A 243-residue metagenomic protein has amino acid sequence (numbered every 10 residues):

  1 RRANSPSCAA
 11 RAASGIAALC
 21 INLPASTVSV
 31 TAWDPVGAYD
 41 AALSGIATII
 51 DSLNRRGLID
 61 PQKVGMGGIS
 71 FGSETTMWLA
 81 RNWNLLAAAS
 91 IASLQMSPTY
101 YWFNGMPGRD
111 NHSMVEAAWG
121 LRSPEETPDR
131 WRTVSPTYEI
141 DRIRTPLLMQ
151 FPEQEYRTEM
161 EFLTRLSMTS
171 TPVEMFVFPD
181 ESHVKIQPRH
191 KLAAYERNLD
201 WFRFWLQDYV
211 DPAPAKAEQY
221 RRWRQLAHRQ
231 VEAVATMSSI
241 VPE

Functional and structural regions predicted by a protein language model:
R2-S14, A18-E243: Active-site-proximal cap/loop segments of hydrolase catalytic domains
